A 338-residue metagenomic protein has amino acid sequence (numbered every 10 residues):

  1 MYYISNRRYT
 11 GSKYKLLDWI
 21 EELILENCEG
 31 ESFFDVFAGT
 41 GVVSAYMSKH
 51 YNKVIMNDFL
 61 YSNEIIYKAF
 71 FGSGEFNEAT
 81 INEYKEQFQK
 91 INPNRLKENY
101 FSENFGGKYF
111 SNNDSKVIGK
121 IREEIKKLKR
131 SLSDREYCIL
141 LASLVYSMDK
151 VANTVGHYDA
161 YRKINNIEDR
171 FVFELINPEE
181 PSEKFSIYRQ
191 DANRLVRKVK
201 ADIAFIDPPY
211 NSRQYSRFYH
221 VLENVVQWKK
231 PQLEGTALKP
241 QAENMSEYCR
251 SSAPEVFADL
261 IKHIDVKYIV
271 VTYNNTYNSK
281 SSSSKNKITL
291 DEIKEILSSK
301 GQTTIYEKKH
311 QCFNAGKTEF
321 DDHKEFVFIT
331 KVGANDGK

Functional and structural regions predicted by a protein language model:
M1-S32, V42-H50, S73: S-adenosyl-L-methionine
I20, F34-M47, M56-L60, S147 (+2 more regions): Conserved proline-anchored active-site loop of SAM-dependent methyltransferases that bridges a beta-strand
E31, N52, D202, K267: Conserved acidic residues
K53, F59-P178, S216-E255: Class I S-adenosyl-L-methionine-dependent methyltransferase module
R189-R194: Conserved SAM/SAH-binding loop
E247-G301: Conserved Class I SAM-dependent methyltransferase catalytic core
K287-K338: Class I S-adenosyl-L-methionine
